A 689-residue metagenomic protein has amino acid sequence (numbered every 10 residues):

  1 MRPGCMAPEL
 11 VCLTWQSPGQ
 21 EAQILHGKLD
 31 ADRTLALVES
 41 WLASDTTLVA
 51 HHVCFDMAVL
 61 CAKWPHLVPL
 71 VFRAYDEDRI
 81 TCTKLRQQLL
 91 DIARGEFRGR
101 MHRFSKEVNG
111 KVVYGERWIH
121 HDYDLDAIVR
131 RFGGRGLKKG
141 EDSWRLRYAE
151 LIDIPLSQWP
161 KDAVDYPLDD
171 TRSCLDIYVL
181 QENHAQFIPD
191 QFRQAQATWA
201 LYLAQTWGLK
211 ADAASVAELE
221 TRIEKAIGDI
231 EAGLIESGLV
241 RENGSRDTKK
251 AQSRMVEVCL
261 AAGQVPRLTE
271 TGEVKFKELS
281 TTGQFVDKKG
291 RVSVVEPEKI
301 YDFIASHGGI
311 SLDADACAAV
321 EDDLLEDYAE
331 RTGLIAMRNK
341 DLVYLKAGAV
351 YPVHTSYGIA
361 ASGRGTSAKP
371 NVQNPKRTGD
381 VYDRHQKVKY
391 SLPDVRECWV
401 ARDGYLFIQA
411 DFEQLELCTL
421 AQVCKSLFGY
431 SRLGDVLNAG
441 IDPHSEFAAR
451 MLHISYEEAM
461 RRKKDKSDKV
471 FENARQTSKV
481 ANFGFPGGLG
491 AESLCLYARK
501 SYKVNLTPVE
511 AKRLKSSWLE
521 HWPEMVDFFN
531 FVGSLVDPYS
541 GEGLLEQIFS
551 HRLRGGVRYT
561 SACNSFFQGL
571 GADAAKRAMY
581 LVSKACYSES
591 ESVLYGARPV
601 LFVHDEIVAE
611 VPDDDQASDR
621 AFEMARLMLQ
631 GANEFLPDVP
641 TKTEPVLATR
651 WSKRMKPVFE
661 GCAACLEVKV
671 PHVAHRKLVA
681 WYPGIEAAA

Functional and structural regions predicted by a protein language model:
M1-D122, A127-F132, A149-A689: Conserved catalytic core of nucleotide polymerization and phosphodiester-bond processing enzymes
